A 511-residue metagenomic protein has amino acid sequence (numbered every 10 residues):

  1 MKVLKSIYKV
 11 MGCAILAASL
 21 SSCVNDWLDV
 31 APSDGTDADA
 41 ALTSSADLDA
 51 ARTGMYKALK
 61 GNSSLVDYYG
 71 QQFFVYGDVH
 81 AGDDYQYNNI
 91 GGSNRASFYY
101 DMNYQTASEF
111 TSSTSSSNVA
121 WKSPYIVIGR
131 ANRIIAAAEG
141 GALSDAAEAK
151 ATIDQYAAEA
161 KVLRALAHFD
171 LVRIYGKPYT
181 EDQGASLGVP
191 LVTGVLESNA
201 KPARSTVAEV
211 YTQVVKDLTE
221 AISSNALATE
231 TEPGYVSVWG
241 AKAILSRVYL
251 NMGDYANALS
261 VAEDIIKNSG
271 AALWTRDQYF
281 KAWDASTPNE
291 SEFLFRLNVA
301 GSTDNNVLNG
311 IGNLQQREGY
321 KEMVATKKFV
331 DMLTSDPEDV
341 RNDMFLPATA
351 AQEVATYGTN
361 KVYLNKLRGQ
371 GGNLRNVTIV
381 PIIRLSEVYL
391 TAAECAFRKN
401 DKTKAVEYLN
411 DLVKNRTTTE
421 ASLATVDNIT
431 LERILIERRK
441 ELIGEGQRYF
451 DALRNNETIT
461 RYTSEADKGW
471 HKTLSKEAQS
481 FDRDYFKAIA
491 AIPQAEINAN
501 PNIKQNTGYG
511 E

Functional and structural regions predicted by a protein language model:
M1-S21: Sec-dependent bacterial lipoprotein signal peptides
V3, C23-H80, K281-W283, I311 (+6 more regions): Membrane-proximal, proline-rich intrinsically disordered regions
T36-L42, V66-N88, L171, G176-A185 (+3 more regions): Short, surface-exposed recognition loops and adjoining beta-strand edges that mediate ligand/DNA contacts, enriched
S45, A50-R52, K60-Y69, E209 (+6 more regions): Extended ligand-binding clefts on enzyme/binding-domain cores
N94-Y175, S223-L227, R375-V380, C395-K399 (+1 more regions): Conserved, well-structured interaction surfaces
